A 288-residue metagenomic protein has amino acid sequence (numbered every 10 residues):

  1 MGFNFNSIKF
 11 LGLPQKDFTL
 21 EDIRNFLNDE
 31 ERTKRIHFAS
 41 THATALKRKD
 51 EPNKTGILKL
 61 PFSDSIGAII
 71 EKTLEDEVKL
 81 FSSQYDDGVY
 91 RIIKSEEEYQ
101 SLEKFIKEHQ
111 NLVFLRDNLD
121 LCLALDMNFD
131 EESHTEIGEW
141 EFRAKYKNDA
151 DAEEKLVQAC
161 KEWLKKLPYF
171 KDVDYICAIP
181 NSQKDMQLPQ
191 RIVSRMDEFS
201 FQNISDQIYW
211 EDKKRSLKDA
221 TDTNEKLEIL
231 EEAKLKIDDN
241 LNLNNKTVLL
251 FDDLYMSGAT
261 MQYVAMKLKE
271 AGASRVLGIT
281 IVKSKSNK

Functional and structural regions predicted by a protein language model:
G2-D22, T33, W210-K288: PRPP/pyrophosphate-binding module of the type I phosphoribosyltransferase fold
F26, R35, H42-P61, I66-E77 (+3 more regions): Active-site-facing substrate-recognition patch
E162, S194, M266, E270: Short, well-ordered alpha-helices that flank and scaffold nucleotide-derived cofactor binding pockets
Y169, E198-S200, K269-A273: Arginine/glycine-rich "motif VI" loop of SF2 helicases in the C-terminal RecA-like domain
K171-N181: Short glycine-rich phosphate-binding loop at a beta-alpha junction
K184-Q187, N287: Short catalytic/ligand-binding loop motif for oxyanion handling, primarily in non-cytosolic enzymes, centered on
L188-I192, T260: Residues at alpha-helix caps and immediate loop-helix transition turns in enzyme cores, especially N- and C-cap
M196-L217: Histidine/lysine/aspartate-rich catalytic loop segments that bind and position anionic ligands
